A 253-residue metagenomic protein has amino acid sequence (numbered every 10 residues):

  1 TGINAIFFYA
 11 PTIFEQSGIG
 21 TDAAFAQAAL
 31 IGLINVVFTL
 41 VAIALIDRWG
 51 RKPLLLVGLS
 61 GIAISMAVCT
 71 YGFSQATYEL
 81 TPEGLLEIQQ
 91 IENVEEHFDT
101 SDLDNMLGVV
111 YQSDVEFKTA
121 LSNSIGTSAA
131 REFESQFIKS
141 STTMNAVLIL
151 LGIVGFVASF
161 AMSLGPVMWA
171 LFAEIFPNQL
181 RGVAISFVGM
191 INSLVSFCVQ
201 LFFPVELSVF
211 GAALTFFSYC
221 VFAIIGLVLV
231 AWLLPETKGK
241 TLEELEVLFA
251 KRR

Functional and structural regions predicted by a protein language model:
T1-R253: Alpha-helical transmembrane bundle of multi-pass membrane proteins
